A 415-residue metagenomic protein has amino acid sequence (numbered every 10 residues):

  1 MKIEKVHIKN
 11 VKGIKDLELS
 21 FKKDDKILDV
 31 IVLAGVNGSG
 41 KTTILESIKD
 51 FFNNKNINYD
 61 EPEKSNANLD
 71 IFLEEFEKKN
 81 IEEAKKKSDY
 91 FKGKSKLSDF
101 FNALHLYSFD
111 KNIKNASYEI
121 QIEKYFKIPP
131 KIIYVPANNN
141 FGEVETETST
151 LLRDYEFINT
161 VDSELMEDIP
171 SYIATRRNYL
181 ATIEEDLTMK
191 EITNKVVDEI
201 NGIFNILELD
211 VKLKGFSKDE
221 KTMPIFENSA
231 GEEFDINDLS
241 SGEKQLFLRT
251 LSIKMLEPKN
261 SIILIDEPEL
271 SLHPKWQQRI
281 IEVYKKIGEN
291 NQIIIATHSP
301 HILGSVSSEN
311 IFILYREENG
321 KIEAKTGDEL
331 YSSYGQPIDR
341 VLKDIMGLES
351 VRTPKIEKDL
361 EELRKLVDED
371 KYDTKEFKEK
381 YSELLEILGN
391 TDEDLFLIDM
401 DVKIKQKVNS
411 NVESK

Functional and structural regions predicted by a protein language model:
M1-N58, S217-K355: Switch/communication elements of ASCE P-loop NTPase nucleotide-binding domains
D25-I27, K124-F126, K131, E143 (+1 more regions): Acidic, Mg2+-coordinating catalytic modules of nucleic-acid enzymes
E46-K114: Conserved P-loop NTP-binding catalytic core
F51, Y172, Y179-T182, D359-E369: Solvent-exposed, amphipathic alpha-helical segments
D89-E208, L342: Coupling/switch segment of ABC-type P-loop NTPase heads
V196-I200, I280, P337-I338, K380: Generic structural signal for hydrophobic residues
V211-G215: A short acidic/basic microdomain associated with nuclease active sites
